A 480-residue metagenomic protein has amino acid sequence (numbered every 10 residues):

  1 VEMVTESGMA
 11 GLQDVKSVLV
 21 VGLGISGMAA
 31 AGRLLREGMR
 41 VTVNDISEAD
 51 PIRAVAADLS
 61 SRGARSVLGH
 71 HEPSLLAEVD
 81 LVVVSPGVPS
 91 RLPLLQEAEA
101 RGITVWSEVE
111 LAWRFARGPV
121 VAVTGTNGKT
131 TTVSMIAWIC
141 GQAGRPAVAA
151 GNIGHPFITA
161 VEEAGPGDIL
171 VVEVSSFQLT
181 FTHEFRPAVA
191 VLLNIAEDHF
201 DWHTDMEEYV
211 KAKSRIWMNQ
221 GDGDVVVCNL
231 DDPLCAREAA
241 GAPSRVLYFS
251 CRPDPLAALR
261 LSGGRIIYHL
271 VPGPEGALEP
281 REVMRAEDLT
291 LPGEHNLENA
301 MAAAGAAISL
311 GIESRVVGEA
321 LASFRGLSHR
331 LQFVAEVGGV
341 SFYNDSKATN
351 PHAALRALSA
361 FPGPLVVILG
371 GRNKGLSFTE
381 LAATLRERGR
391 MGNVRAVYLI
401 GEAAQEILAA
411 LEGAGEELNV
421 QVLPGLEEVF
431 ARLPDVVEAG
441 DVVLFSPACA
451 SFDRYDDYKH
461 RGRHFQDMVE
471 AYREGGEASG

Functional and structural regions predicted by a protein language model:
V1-S107, L111, P292, G475: N-terminal leader/targeting and accessory segments in enzymes
E6-S17, A29-E37, M284-V394: Nucleotide phosphate-binding/pyrophosphate-handling subdomain across enzymes that bind or process nucleotide phosphates
S17, L35-R36, P73-A77, P86-L230 (+4 more regions): Phosphate-binding loop of NTP-binding sites
L34, V82, V123, N152 (+12 more regions): Residue-level signal for inorganic ion chemistry
R40-S47, V226-L230, L365-L369, G392-E402: Short internal beta-strands
V41-D45, V148-A149, V171, Y248 (+1 more regions): Short beta-strand "acidic-cap" motif of Rossmann-like dinucleotide-binding folds
D45-S47, V67-H70, W106-E110, A150 (+5 more regions): Beta-strand->loop->alpha-helix junctions that form or flank phosphate-binding loops in nucleotide-handling enzymes
V55-R62, F378-G440, E477-G480: C-terminal helical cap/extension that packs against the catalytic core of soluble nucleotide-cofactor enzymes
